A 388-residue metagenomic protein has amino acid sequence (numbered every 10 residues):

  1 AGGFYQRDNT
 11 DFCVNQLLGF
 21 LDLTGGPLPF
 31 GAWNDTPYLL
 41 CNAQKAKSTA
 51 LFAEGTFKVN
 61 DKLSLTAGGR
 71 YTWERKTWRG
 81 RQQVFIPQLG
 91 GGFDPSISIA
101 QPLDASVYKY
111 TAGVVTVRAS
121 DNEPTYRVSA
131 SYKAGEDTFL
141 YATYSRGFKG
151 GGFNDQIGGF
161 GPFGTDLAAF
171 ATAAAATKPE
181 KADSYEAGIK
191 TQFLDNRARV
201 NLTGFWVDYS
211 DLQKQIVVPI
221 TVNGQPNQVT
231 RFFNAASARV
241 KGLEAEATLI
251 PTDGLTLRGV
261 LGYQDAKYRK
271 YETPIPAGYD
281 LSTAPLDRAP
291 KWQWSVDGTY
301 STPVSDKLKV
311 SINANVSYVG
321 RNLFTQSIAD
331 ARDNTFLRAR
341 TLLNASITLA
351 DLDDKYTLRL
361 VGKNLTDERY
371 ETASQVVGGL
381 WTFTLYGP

Functional and structural regions predicted by a protein language model:
G2, D8, G55-K58, Y185 (+1 more regions): Conserved C-terminal beta-signal and adjacent last beta-strands/turns of outer-membrane beta-barrel proteins
Y5-N9, Y71-T77, Y144-G150, G159 (+8 more regions): Transmembrane beta-strands of outer-membrane beta-barrel pores
C13-C41, T77-A119, N154-A176, K214-F233 (+3 more regions): Solvent-exposed loop segments that connect transmembrane elements
K47-G55, P124-A130, A173, D183-A187 (+5 more regions): Hydrophobic, lipid-facing positions within transmembrane beta-strands of outer-membrane proteins
A53, F57-K58, L63, Y71 (+8 more regions): Residue-level signature of outer-membrane beta-barrel architecture
D61, N201-Y209, P226-Q326: Gram-negative outer-membrane beta-barrel transporters
K62-L65, E136-L140, D195-V200, G254-L257 (+2 more regions): Repeated loop/turn-to-beta-strand initiation elements of outer-membrane beta-barrel proteins
K133-K149, D155-I157, A169, A175-N234 (+4 more regions): Membrane-embedded beta-barrel scaffold of Gram-negative outer-membrane proteins
